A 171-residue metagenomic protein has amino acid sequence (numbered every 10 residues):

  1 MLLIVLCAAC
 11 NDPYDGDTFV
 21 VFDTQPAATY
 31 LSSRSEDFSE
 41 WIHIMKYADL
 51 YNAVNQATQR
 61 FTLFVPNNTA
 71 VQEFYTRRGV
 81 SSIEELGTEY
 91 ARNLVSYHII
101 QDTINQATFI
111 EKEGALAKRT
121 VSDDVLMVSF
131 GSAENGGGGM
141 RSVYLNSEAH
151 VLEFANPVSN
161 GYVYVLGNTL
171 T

Functional and structural regions predicted by a protein language model:
M1-L3: Sec-dependent signal peptide recognition, specifically the positively charged N-region followed immediately by
L6-S33: Bacterial Sec-dependent N-terminal signal peptides
T29-R77: Post-signal-peptide N-terminal segment of Sec-exported extracytoplasmic proteins
Q59-T62, D124-L126, R141, L152-F154 (+1 more regions): Envelope-exposed proteins and targeting segments
F64-F74, N156-T171: FKBP-type peptidyl-prolyl cis-trans isomerase
T76-H150: Aromatic/histidine-rich interaction motifs
